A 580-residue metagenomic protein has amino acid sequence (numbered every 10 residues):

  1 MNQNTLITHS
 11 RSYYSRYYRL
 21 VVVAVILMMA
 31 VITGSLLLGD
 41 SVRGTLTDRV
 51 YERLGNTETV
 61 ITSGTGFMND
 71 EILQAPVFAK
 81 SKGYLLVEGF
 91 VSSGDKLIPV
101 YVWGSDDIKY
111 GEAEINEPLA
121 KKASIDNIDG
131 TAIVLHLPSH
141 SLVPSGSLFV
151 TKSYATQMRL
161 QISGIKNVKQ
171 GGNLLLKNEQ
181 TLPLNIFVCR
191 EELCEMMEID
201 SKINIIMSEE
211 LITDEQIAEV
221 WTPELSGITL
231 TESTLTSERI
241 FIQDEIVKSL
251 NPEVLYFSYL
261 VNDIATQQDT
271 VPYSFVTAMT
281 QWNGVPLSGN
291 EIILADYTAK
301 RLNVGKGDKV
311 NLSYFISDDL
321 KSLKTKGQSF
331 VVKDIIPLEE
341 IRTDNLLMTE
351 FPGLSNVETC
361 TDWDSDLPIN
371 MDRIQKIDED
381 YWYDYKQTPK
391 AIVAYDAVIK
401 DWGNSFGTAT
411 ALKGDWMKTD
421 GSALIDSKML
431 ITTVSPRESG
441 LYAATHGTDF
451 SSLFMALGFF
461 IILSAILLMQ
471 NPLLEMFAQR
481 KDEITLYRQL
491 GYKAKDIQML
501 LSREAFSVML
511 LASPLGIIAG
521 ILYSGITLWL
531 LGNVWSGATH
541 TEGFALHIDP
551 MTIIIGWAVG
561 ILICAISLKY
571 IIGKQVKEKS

Functional and structural regions predicted by a protein language model:
M1-S580: Alpha-helical transmembrane segments of bacterial inner-membrane membrane proteins
